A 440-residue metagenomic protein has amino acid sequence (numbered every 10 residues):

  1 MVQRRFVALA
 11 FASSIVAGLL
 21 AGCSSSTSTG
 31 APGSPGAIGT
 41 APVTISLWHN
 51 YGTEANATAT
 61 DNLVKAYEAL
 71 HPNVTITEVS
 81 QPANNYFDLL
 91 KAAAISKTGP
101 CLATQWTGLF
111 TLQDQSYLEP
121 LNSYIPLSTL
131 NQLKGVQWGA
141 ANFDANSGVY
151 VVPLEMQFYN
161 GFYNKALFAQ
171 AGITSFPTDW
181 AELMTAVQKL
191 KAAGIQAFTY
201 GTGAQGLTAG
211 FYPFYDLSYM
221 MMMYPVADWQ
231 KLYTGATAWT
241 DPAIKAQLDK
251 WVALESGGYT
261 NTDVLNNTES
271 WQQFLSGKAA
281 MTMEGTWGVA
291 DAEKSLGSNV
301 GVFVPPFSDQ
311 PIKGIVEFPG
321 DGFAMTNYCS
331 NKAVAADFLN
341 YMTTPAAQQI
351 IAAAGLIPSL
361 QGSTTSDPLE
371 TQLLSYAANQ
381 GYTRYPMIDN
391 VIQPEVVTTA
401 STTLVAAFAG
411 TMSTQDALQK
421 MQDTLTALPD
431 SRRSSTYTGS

Functional and structural regions predicted by a protein language model:
N50, F110, D249-N331: Extracytoplasmic/periplasmic substrate-binding proteins
A66-K134, A169-T178, M281, D291 (+2 more regions): Extracytoplasmic "Venus flytrap"/periplasmic binding protein-like
A93, P100-C101, S128-L167, I312-I315 (+1 more regions): A structural signal for short loop-to-beta-strand junctions that line the ligand-binding cleft of periplasmic/secreted
T107-Y159, M184, Y212-P213, A243 (+3 more regions): Hinge/lid segment of periplasmic solute-binding proteins
P120, W271-Q272, S276, W287-D291 (+3 more regions): Mature extracytoplasmic/periplasmic domains
N146-L154, Y159, M184-A236: Extracytoplasmic/periplasmic solute-binding protein
A169, S256, Y382-S440: Conserved C-terminal helix/tail region of periplasmic/extracytoplasmic solute-binding proteins
V187-K189, L232-D263: Glycine-centered hinge/linker elements that transmit conformational signals in sensory and ligand-binding systems
